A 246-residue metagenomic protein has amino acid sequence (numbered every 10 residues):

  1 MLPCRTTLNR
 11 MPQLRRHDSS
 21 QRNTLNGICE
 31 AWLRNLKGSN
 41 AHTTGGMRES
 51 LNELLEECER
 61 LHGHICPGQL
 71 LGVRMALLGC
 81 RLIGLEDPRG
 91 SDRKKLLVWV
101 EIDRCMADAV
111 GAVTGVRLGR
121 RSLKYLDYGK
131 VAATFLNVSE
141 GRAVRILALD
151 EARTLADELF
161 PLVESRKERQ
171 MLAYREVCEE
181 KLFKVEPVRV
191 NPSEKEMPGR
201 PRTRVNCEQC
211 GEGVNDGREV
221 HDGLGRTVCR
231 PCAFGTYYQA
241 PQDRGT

Functional and structural regions predicted by a protein language model:
T44-I65, Q69-T246: Non-transmembrane, aqueous-exposed alpha-helical and coiled segments at domain scale
